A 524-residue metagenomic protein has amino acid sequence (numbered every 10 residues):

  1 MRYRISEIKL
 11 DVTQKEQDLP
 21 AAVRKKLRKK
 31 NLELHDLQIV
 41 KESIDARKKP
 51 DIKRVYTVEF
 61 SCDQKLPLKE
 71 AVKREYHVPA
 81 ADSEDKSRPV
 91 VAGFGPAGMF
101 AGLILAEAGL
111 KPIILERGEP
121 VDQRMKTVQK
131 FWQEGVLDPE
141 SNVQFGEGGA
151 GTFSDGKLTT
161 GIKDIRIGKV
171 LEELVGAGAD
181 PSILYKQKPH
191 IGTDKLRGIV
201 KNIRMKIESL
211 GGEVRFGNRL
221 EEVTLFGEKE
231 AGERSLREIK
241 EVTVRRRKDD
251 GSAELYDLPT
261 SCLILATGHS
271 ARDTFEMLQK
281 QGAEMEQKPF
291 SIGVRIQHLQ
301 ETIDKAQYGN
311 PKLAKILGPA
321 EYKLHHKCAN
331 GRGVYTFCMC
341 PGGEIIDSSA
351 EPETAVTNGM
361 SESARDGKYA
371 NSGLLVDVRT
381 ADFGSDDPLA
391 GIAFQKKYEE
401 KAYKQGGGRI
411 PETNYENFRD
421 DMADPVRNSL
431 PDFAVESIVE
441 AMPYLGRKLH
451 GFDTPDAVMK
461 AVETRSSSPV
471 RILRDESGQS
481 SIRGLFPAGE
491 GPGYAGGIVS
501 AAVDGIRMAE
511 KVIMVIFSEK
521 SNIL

Functional and structural regions predicted by a protein language model:
M1-R54, V58-F153, K157-A177, P181-L524: Residues forming the flavin
